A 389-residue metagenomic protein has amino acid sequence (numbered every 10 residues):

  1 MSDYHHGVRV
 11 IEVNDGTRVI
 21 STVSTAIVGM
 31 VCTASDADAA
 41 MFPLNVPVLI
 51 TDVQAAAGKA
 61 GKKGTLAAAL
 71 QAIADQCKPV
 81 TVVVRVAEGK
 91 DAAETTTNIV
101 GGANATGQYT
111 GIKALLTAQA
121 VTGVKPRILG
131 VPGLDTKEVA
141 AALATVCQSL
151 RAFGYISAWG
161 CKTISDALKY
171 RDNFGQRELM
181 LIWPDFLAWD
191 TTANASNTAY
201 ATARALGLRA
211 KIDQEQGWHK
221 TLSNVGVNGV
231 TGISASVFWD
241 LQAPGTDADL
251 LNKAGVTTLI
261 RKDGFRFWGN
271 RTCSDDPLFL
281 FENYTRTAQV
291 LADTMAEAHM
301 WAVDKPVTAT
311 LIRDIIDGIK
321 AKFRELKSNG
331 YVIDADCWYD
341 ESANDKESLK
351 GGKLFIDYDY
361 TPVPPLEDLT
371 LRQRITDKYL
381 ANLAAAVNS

Functional and structural regions predicted by a protein language model:
M1-S389: Surface-exposed assembly/interface segments
